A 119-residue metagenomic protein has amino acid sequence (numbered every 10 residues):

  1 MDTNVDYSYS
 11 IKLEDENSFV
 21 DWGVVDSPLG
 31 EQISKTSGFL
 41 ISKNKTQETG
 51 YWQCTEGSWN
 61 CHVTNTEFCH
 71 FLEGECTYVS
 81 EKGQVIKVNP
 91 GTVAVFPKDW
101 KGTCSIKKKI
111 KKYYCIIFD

Functional and structural regions predicted by a protein language model:
M1-T46: A short, N-terminal "cap"/entry segment at the start of jelly-roll beta-barrel domains of the cupin/DSBH fold
K43-V63, P97-K98: Conserved short histidine dyad/triad with adjacent acidic residue
G50-Y51, W59-T64, S80, I86-K87 (+1 more regions): Short histidine-centered beta-strand/loop micro-motifs that create catalytic or ligand/metal-coordination sites
C54, V63-Y78: Short, conserved beta-strand element in jelly-roll/cupin
C61, Y78, K112-Y114: Short hydrophobic/aromatic-rich beta-strand segments that constitute the beta-sheet cores of beta-sandwich/beta-barrel
K82-K98: Short acidic-glycine-tyrosine-enriched beta hairpin
T92, K98-D119: Ligand-binding loop in jelly-roll beta-barrel domains
